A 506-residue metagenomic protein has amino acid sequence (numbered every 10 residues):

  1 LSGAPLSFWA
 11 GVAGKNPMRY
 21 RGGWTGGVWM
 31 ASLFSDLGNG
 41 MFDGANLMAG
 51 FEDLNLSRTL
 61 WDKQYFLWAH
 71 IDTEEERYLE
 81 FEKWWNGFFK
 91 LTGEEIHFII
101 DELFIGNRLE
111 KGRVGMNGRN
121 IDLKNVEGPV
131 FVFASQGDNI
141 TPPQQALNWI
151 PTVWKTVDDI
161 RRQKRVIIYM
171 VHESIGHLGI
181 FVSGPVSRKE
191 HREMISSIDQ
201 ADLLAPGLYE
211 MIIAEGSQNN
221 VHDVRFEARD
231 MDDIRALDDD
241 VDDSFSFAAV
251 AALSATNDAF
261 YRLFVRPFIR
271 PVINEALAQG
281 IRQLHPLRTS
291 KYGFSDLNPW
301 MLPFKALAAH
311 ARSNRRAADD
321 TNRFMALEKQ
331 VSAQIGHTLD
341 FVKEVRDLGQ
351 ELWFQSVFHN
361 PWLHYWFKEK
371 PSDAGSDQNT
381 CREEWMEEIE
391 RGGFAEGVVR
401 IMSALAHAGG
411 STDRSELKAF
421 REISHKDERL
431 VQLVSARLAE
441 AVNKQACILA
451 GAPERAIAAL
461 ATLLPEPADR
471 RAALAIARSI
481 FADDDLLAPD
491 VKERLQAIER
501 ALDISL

Functional and structural regions predicted by a protein language model:
S2-E94, H222-A318: Alpha/beta-hydrolase-fold enzymes
A13-T25, A146-V153, G184-K189: Short secondary-structure boundary/capping segments
W85-I121: Mobile cap/lid helix-loop segments that gate and shape the active-site cleft of serine hydrolases
V126, V132-A134, D138: Short beta-strand/loop motif that positions the catalytic acidic residue of the alpha/beta-hydrolase fold
I140-Q145: Conserved alpha/beta-hydrolase "acid-adjacent" motif
D158-A252, N257, Q334, L348-K370: Catalytic active-site module of serine/aspartate enzymes centered on a nucleophile-bearing elbow/loop
V265-E396: Extended non-globular C-terminal regions
H364-L506: Small-residue-enriched hydrophobic alpha-helices in membranes
